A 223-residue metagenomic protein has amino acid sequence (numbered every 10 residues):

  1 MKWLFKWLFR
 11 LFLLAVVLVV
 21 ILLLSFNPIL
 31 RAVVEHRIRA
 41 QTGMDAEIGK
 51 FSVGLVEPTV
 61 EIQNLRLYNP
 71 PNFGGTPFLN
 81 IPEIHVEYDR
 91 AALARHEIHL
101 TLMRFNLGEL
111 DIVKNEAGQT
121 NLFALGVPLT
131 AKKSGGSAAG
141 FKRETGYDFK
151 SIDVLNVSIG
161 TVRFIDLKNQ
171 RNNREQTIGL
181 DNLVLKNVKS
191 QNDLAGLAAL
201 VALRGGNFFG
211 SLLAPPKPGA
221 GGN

Functional and structural regions predicted by a protein language model:
M1-G43, P218-N223: N-terminal type II signal-anchor transmembrane helix that functions as the membrane-insertion/stop-transfer segment
M1-K2, L24-N27, M44-K50, R143-Y147 (+1 more regions): Phosphate-binding glycine-rich loops and adjacent basic patches that engage nucleotide phosphates, nucleic-acid
M1-K6, K50-L55, A92: Short, functional N-terminal and low-complexity linear motifs
P28, A32, G54-T59, G75-N80: Generic alpha-helical scaffold signal
G43-N72: N-terminal leader/targeting pre-sequences
N64-N223: Secondary-structure transition motifs
